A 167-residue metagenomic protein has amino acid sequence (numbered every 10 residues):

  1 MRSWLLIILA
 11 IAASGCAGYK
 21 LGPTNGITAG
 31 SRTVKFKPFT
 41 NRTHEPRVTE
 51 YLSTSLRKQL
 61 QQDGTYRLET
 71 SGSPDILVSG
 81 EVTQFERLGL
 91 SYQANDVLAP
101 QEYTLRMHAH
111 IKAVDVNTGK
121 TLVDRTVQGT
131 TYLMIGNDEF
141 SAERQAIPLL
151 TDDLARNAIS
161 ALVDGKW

Functional and structural regions predicted by a protein language model:
R2-I8: Sec-dependent signal peptide recognition, specifically the positively charged N-region followed immediately by
W4, G15-K58, D63-T65, T70-S73 (+3 more regions): A structural "domain/chain start" motif
L9, F39-N41, Y132: A broad detector of the eukaryotic-type serine/threonine protein kinase catalytic domain
A10-S14: Hydrophobic core
A17, D115-L122, T130-W167: C-terminal/domain-edge helix-coil "capping" segments
R42-T54, P100, T104, F140-D153: Soluble non-cytosolic domains of exported or imported proteins
D63-R67, G72-L122, T130-A142: Surface-exposed short loop/turn segments
